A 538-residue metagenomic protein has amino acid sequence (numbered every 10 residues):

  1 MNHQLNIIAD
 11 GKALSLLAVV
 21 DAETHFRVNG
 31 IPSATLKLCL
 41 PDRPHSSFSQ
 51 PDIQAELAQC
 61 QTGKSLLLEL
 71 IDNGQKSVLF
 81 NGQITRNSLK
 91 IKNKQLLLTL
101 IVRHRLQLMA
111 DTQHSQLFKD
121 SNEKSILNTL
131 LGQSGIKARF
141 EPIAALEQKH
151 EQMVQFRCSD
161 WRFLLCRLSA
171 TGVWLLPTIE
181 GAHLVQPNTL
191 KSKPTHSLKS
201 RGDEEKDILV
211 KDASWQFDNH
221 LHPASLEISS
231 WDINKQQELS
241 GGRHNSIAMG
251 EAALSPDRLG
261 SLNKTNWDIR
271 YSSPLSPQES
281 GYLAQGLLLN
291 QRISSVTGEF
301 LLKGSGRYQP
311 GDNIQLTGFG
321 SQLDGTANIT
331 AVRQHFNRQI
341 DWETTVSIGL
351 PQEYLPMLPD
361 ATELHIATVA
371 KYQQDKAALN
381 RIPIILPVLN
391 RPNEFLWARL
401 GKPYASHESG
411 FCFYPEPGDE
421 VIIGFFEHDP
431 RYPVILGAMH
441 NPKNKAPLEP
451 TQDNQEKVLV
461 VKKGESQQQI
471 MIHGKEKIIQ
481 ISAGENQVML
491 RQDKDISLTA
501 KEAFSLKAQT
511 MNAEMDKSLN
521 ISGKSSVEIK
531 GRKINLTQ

Functional and structural regions predicted by a protein language model:
M1-T62, R103-Q107, V173, S197-V210 (+7 more regions): Juxtamembrane "anchor/assembly" segments of surface/extracellular structural proteins
Q54-E141, Q152-M153, L165: Surface-exposed cap/loop segments at beta↔alpha junctions
N73-Q83, S321-T330, H428-A438, I470: Short, Lys/Arg- and Gly-enriched loop/turn segments at beta-strand edges
S88, L97, H104-L106, I143-A213 (+2 more regions): Short beta-strand-centered interaction patches in the first periplasmic/extracellular domains of large envelope
S88-H104, H335-I348, K376-P383, Y432-I435 (+1 more regions): Short, solvent-exposed secondary-structure boundary/capping segments
R105, D120-E141, S272-Y282, K371-F395 (+1 more regions): Glycine-rich, acidic and aromatic/proline-enriched surface loops and short helix-turn segments that act as binding
G349-T362: Short boundary/loop segments of OB/S1/cold-shock single-stranded nucleic-acid-binding domains
L364-A398, P403-S522, E528: Structural signature for extended repeat/solenoid scaffolds and their inter-repeat hinge/linker regions, spanning
